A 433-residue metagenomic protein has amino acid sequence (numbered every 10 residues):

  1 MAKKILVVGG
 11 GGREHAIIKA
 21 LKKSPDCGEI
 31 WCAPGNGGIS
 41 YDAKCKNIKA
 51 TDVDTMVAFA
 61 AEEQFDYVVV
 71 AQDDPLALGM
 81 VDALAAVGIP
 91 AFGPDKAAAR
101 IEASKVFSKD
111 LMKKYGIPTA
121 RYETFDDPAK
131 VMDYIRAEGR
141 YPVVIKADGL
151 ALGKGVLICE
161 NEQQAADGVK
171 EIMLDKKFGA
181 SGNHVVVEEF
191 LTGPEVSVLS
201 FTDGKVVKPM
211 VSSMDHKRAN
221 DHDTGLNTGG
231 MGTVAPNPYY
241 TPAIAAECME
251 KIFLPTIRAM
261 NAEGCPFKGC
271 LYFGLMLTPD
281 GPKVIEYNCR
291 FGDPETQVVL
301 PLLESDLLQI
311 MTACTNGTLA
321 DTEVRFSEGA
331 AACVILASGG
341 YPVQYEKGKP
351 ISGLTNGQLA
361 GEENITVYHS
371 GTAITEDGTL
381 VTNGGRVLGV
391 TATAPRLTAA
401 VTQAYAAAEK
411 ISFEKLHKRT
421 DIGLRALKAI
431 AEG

Functional and structural regions predicted by a protein language model:
M1-K96: ATP-binding N-terminal substructure of ATP-dependent carboxylate-amine bond-forming enzymes
K23, G38-S40, E62, F92 (+13 more regions): Solvent-exposed alpha-helices and their adjacent loops that cap or buttress functional pockets in soluble metabolic
K46-D52, E123-D127, C159: Short acidic-hydrophobic, aromatic-tinged amphipathic segments that line or gate anion-handling sites
F92-G155: A conserved helix-loop-beta module that forms one wall/lid of the active-site cleft in ATP-utilizing catalytic domains
G155-T296: Internal nucleotide-binding/catalytic subdomain
M249-L271, N288-E362, T375: Active-site "cap" helix and flanking loop/linker of ATP-utilizing ligase/carboxylase catalytic domains
T372-E376, V381-G433: Generic C-terminus detector
